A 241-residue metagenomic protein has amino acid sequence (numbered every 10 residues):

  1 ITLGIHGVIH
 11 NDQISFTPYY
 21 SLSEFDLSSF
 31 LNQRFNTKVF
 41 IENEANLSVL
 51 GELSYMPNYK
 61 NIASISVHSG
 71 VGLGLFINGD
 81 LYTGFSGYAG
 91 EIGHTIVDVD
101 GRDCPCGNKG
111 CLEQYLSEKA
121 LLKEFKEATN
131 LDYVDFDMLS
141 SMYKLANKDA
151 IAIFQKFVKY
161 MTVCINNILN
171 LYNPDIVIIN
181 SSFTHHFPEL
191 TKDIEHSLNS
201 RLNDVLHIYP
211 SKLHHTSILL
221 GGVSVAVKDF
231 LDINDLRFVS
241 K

Functional and structural regions predicted by a protein language model:
I1-N61, E189-N199: Glycine-rich phosphate-binding loop and adjoining helix at the ATP-binding site of ATP-dependent phosphoryl-transfer
G4, S48, H68-G74, G221: Small-residue faces within membrane-embedded alpha-helices
I5, V67-S69, E118, S181-S182: Short secondary-structure boundary segments
P18-Y20, F40-N43, S66, Y209-T216: Active-site nucleophile and cofactor-binding loops and adjacent substrate-binding regions of central metabolic enzymes
Q33-T37, M56-P57, V99-D103, N108 (+1 more regions): ATP-binding/phosphotransfer module of carbohydrate and carboxylate kinases, centering on a glycine-rich
P57-Y115: Glycine-rich phosphate-binding loop of actin/hexokinase-like ATP-binding domains
